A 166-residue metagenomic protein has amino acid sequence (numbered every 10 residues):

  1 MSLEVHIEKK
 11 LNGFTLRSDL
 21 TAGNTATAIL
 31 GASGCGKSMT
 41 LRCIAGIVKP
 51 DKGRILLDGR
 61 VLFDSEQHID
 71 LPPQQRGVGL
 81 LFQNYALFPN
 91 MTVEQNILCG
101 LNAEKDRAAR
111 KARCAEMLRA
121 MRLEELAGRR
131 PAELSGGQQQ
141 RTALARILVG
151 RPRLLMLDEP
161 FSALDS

Functional and structural regions predicted by a protein language model:
A45: Helix-to-loop junction immediately C-terminal to a conserved catalytic motif
R60-S65, A108-L126: Conserved ABC ATPase "signature" region
N90-G100: Short coil-to-helix segment of the ABC ATPase nucleotide-binding domain corresponding to the Q-loop/switch region
R130-L134, Q138: Conserved ABC ATPase signature
L144: Hydrophobic anchor residue at the start of the ABC signature
V149-R153: A short, proline-enriched helix->beta-strand linker immediately N-terminal to the Walker B motif in ABC-type P-loop
L155-E159: Catalytic Walker B motif of ABC-type/P-loop ATPase nucleotide-binding domains
